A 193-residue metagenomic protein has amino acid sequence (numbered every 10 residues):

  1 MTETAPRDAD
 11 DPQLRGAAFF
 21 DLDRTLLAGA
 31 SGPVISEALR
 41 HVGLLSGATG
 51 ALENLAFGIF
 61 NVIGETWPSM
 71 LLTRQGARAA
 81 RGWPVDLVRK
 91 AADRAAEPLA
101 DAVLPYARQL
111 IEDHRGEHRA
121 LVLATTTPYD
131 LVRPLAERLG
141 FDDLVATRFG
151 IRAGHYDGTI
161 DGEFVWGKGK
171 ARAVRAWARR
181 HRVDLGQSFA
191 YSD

Functional and structural regions predicted by a protein language model:
M1-D10, L14-R15, K90-A91, E97-D193: C-terminal cap/substrate-recognition subdomain and adjoining C-terminal extension of metal-dependent phosphatase-like
T2-G64: Active-site neighborhood of HAD-like aspartate-dependent phosphohydrolases
D23-L26, A79, P98, V165: Short N-terminal micro-motifs specific to bacterial/archaeal maturation and metal-cluster initiation sites
G58-V85, D143, R148: Short, compositionally biased "basic patch" segments
L71-P105: Metal-dependent phosphoesterase signature
